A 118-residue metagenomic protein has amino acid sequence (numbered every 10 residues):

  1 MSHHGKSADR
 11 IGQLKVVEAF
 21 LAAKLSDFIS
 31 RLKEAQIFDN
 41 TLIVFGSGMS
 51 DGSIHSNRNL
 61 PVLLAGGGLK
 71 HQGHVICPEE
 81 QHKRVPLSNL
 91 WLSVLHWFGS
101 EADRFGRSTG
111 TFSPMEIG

Functional and structural regions predicted by a protein language model:
M1-G118: Ligand-binding pockets and gating/stacking loops
